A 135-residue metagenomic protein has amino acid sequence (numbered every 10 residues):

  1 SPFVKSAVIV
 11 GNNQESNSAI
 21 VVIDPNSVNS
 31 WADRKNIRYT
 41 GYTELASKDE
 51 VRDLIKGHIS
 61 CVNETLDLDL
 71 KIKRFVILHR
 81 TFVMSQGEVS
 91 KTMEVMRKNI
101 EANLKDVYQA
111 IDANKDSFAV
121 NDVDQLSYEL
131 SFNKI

Functional and structural regions predicted by a protein language model:
F3-E15, K56-I135: Conserved C-terminal "lid"/linker of ANL adenylate-forming enzymes
N26-W31, M84-Q86: Short, charged/polar, Gly/Pro-enriched secondary-structure boundary elements
V28-K48: A solvent-exposed, charged loop/short amphipathic helix patch at secondary-structure junctions
T43-E50, T92, M96: A general boundary/transition motif marking the beginning of the first structured unit of a protein
K48-H58: Well-ordered, non-membrane alpha-helical segments in soluble/globular domains
